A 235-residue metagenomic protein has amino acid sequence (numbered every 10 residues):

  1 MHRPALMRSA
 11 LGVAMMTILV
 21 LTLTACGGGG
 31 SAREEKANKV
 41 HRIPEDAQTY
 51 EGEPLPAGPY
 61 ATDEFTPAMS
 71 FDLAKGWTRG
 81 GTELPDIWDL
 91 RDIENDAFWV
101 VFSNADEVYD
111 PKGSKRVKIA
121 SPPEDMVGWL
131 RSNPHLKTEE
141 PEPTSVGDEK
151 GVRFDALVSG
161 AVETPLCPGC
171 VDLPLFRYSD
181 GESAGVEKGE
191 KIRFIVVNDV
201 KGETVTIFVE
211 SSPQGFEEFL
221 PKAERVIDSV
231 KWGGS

Functional and structural regions predicted by a protein language model:
M1-M7, R116, D155: Short intrinsically disordered, low-complexity coil segments enriched in acidic
H2-E107, V186-E190, V196-S235: N-terminal targeting sequences that direct proteins away from the cytosol to non-cytosolic compartments
N38-Y50, T82-T204, S235: Conserved polar/disulfide-associated segments of primarily extracytoplasmic proteins
